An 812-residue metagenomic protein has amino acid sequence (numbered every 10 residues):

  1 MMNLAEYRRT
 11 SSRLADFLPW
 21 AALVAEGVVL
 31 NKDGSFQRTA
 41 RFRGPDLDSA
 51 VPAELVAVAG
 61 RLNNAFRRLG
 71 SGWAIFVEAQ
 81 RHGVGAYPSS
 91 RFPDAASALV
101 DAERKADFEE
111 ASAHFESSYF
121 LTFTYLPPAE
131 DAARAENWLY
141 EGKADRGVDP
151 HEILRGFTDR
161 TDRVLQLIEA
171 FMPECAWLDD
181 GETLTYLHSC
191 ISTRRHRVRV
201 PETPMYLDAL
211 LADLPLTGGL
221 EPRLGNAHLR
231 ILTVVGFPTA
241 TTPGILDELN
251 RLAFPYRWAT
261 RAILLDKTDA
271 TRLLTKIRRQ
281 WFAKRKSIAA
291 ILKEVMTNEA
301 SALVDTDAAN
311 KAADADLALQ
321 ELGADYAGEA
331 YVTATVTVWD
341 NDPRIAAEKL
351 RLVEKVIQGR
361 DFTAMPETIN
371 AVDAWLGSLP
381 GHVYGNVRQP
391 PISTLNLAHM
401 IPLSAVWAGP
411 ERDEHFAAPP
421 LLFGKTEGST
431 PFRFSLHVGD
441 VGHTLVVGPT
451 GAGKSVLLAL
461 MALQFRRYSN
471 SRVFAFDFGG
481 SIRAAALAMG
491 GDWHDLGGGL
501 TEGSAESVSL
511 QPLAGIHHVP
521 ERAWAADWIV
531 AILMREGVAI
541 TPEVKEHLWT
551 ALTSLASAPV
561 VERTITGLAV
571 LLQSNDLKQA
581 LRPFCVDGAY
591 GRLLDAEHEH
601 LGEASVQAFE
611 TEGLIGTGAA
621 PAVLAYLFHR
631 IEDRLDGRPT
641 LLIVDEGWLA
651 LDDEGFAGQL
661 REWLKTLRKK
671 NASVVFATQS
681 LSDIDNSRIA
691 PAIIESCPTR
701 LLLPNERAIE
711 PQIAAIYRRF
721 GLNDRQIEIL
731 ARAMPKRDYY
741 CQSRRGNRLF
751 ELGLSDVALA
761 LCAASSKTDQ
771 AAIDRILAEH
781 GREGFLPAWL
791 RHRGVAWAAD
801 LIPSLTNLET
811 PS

Functional and structural regions predicted by a protein language model:
M1-A408: Extended, folded cores of ATP/NTP-driven motor/assembly subunits in large transport and secretion machines
P45, P52-R68, R272, K276 (+11 more regions): P-loop NTPase motor domains
V438, T450: The conserved Walker
V446: Hydrophobic anchor at the beta1->P-loop junction of P-loop NTPases
K454: Conserved lysine of the Walker
L457: Hydrophobic positions on the alpha1 helix immediately C-terminal to the Walker A/P-loop
G491-H494, R688-L703: A short helix-turn-beta junction within AAA+ P-loop NTPase domains corresponding to the substrate/partner-engaging
E695-R719: Conserved P-loop NTPase catalytic core
